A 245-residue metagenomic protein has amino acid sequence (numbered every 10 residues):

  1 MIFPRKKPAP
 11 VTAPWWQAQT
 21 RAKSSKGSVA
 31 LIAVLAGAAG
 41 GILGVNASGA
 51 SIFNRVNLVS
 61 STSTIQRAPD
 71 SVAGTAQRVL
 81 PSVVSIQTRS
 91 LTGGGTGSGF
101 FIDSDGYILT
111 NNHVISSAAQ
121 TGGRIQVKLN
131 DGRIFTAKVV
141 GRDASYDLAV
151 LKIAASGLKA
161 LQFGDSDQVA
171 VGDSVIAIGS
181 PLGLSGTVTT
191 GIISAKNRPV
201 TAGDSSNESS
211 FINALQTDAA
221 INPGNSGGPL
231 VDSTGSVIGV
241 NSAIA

Functional and structural regions predicted by a protein language model:
M1-A18: N-terminal targeting leaders characterized by basic, low-complexity, disordered sequences that direct proteins
I2-R5, A22-A245: Serine-dependent protease modules
